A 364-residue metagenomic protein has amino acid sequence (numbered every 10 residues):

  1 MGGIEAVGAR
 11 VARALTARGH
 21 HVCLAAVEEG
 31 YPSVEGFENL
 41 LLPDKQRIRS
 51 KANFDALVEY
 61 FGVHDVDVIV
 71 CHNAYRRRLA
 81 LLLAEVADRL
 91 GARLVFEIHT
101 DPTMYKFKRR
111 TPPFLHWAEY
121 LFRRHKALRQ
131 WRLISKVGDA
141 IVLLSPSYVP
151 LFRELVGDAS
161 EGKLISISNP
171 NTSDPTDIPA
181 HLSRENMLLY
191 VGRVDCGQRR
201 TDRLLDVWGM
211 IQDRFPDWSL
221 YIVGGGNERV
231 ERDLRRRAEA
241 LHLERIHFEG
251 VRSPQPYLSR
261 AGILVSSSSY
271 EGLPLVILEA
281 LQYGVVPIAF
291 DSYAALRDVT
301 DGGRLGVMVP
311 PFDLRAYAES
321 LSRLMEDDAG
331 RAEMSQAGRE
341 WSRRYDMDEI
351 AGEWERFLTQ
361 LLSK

Functional and structural regions predicted by a protein language model:
E5-R10, N186, D195-M210, R315: A conserved mid-protein helix/loop that constitutes part of the nucleotide-sugar donor-binding site
A26-G30, V191-G192, S219-R232: Glycosyltransferase donor-sugar binding loop
P102, W117-I141: Membrane-proximal helix-turn-helix segments that form the acceptor-binding/catalytic region of lipid-linked
R132, K136-T176: Donor nucleotide-sugar binding/catalytic pocket of nucleotide-sugar-dependent glycosyltransferases
R232-V251: Nucleotide-activated donor-binding/catalytic signature segment of Leloir-type glycosyltransferases, i.e., the conserved
S269: Aromatic "clamp/platform" in nucleotide-sugar-dependent glycosyltransferases that forms part of the donor/acceptor
V286-F290: Short hydrophobic beta-strand element within catalytic cores of glycosyltransferases and related nucleotide-activated
D291, D301-R315, R323-D328: Conserved acidic donor-binding segment of nucleotide-sugar-dependent glycosyltransferases
